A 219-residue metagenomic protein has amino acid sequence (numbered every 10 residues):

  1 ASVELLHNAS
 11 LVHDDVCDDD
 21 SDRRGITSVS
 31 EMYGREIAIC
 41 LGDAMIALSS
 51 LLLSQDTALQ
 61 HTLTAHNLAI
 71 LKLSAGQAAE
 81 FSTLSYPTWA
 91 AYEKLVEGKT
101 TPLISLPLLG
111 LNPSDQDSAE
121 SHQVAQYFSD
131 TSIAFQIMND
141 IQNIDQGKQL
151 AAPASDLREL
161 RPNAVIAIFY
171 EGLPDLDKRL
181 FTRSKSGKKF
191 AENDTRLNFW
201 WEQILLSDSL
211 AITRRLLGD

Functional and structural regions predicted by a protein language model:
A1-D219: All-alpha prenyltransferase/terpene-synthase fold signal
